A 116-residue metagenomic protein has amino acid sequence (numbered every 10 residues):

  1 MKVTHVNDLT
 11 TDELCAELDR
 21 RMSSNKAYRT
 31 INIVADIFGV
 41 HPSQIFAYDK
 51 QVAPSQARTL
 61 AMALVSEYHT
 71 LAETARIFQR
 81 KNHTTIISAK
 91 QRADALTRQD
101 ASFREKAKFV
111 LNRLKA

Functional and structural regions predicted by a protein language model:
N7-Y48: Basic, low-complexity segments
L9, H69, K81: Residue-level signal for short amphipathic helical patches enriched in basic/charged and nearby hydrophobic residues
R20, S24, Q51-Q56, D100: Conserved phosphate/pyrophosphate-binding and hydrolysis machinery centered on Walker-type P-loop NTPases, extending
V34, E73-F78: Short alpha-helical "recognition helix" segments of helix-turn-helix
V40, R80-K81: The short coil/loop that forms the "turn" connecting the two helices of the helix-turn-helix
P54-H69: Short, amphipathic alpha-helical "recognition" segments used to contact nucleic acids or chromatin
K81, R92-A116: Intrinsically disordered, low-complexity basic tails/linkers immediately adjacent to helix-turn-helix/homeobox/MYB/SANT
N82-I87: Helix-turn-helix DNA-binding helix
